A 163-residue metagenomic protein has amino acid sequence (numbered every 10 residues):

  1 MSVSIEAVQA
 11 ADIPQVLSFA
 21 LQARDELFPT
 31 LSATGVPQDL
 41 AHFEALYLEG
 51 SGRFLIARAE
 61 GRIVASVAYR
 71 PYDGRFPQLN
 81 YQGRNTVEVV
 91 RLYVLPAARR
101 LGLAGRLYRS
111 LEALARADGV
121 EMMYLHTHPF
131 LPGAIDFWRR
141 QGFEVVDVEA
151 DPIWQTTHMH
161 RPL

Functional and structural regions predicted by a protein language model:
S2-I5: Extreme N-terminal starter segment of soluble prokaryotic enzymes
A7-V90, L95, Y108-S110, L114 (+2 more regions): Acetyl-CoA-dependent GNAT
Q22, G83-V87, E121-Y124, H128-L163: C-terminal "cap" of GNAT-fold acetyltransferases
L95-A97, L101, P129-F130: Active-site acidic-Proline motif in GNAT/NAT acetyltransferases
R99, R116, R139: Short polybasic/polar patches that bind polyanions
L101, G105, R109: Residues forming the Rossmann-fold NAD(P)(H) cofactor-binding site
Y108, A115-H126: Conserved GNAT acetyl-CoA-binding A-motif
